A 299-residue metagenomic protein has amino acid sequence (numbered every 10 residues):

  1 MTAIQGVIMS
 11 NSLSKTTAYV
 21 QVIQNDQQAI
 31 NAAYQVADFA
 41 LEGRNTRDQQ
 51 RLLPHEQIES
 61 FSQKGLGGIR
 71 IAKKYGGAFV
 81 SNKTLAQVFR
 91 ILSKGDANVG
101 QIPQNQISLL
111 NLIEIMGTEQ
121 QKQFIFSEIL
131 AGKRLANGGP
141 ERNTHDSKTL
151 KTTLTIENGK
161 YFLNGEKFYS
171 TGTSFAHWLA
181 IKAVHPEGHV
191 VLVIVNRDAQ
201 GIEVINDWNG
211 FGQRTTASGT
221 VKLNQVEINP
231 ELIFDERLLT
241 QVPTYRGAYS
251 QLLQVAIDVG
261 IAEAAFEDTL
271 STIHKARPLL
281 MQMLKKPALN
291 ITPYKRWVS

Functional and structural regions predicted by a protein language model:
M1-I8: Short, Lys/Arg-enriched N-terminal segments with co-localized hydrophobic residues within the first ~10-30 amino acids
Q21, N25, L53, G247-S250 (+1 more regions): Non-transmembrane, amphipathic alpha-helical segments
V36-R44: N-terminal capping segment at the start of a domain
N45-D48, S299: C-terminal helix-coil-helix/basic helical segment that borders enzyme active sites and/or dimer interfaces and provides
L53-Q63, G67-N164, T171: Glycine-rich flavin
V88, L163-G165, V193, L223 (+1 more regions): Buried hydrophobic positions in well-ordered alpha/beta secondary-structure cores of metabolic enzymes
Y169-E203: A short core secondary-structure module
G210-V298: Glycine-rich beta->alpha junctions and the first turn(s) of the following alpha-helix
